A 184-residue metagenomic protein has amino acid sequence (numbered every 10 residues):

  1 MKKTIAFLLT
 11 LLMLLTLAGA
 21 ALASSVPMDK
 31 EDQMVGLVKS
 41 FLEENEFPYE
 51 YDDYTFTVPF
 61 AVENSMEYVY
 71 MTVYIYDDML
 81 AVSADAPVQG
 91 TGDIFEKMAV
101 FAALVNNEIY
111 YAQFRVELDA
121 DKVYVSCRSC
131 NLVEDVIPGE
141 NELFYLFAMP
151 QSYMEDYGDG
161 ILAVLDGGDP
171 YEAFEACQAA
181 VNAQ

Functional and structural regions predicted by a protein language model:
M1-T4, L8-L9: Positively charged n-region of N-terminal signal peptides that target proteins for export
L9-T16: Bacterial N-terminal signal peptides
L17-P27: Sec-dependent signal peptide cleavage junction
V26-F41: Short N-terminal segments immediately surrounding and downstream of signal-peptide cleavage
S40-V88: Ser/Thr-rich, low-complexity intrinsically disordered terminal regions
A84-S129: Short, internal acidic amphipathic alpha-helical interface segments that mediate docking to partner proteins
V133-A148: A short acidic/glycine-rich loop-to-helix N-cap element
L162-Q184: Short, highly charged C-terminal tails/helix-capping segments
